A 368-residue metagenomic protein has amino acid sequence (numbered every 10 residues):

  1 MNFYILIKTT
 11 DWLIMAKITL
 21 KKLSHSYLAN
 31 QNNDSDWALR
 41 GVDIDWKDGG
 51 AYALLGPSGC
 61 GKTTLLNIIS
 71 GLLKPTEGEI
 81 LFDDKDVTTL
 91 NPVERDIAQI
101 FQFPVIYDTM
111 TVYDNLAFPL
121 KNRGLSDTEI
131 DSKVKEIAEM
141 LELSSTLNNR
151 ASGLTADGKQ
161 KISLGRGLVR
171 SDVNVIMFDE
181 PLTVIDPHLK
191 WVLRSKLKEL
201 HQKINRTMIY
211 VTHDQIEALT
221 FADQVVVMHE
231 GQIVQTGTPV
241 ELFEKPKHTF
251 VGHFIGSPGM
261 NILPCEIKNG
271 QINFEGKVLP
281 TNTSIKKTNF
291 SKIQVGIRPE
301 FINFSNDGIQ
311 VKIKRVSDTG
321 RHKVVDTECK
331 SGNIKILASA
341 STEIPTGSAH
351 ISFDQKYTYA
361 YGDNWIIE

Functional and structural regions predicted by a protein language model:
D45-D48: Conserved hydrophobic segment flanking the Walker A/P-loop of ABC-type ATPase nucleotide-binding domains
Y52-A53, Q99: Short beta-strand immediately N-terminal to the Walker A/P-loop
L55-P57: The feature captures the beta-strand-to-loop junction immediately N-terminal to the Walker
S70: Helix-to-loop junction immediately C-terminal to a conserved catalytic motif
G78-D86: Conserved ABC transporter NBD signature motif
D96, Q102, I106-H248: ABC ATPase nucleotide-binding domains
Q271-E368: Non-catalytic connector elements of ABC transporters
